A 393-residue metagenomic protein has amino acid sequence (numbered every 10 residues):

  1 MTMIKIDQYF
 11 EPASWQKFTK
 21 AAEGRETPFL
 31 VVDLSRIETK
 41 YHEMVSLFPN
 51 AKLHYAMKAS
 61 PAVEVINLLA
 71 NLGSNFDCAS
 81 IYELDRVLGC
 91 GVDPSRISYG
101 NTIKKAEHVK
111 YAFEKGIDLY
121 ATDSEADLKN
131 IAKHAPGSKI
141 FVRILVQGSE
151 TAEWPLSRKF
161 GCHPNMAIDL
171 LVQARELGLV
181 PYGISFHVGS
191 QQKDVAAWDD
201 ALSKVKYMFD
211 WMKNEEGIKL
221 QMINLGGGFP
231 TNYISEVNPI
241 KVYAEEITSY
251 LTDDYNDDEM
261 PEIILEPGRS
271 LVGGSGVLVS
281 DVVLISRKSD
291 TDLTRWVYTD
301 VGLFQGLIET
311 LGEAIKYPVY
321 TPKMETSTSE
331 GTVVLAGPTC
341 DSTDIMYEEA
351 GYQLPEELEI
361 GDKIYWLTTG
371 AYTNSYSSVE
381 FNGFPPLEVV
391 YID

Functional and structural regions predicted by a protein language model:
M1-S138, E176, V180, N214 (+3 more regions): A charged N-terminal "starter" segment
K40-H42, V63-N67, K193, G273-S275 (+1 more regions): Short, solvent-exposed polar/charged micro-motifs at secondary-structure junctions
K52-H54, N75, P94-S98, L119 (+7 more regions): Structural preference for beta-strand elements that scaffold enzyme active sites
K58-A62, A79-Y82, T102-K104, D123-E125 (+7 more regions): Active-site beta-loop-alpha junctions enriched in small/polar residues
L68-L69, G91-D93, F113-E114, H134-G137 (+6 more regions): Short, glycine/charged-enriched secondary-structure capping and boundary segments
K129, S149, T373: Short glycine-rich, flexible loops that bind phosphorylated cofactors or substrates
G148-S286, M346, N382-F384: Active-site loop/helix belt of alpha/beta enzymes
E246, T252, D258-D393: Charged (often Lys/Glu-rich) extended helix/loop segments that serve as interaction or gating elements
